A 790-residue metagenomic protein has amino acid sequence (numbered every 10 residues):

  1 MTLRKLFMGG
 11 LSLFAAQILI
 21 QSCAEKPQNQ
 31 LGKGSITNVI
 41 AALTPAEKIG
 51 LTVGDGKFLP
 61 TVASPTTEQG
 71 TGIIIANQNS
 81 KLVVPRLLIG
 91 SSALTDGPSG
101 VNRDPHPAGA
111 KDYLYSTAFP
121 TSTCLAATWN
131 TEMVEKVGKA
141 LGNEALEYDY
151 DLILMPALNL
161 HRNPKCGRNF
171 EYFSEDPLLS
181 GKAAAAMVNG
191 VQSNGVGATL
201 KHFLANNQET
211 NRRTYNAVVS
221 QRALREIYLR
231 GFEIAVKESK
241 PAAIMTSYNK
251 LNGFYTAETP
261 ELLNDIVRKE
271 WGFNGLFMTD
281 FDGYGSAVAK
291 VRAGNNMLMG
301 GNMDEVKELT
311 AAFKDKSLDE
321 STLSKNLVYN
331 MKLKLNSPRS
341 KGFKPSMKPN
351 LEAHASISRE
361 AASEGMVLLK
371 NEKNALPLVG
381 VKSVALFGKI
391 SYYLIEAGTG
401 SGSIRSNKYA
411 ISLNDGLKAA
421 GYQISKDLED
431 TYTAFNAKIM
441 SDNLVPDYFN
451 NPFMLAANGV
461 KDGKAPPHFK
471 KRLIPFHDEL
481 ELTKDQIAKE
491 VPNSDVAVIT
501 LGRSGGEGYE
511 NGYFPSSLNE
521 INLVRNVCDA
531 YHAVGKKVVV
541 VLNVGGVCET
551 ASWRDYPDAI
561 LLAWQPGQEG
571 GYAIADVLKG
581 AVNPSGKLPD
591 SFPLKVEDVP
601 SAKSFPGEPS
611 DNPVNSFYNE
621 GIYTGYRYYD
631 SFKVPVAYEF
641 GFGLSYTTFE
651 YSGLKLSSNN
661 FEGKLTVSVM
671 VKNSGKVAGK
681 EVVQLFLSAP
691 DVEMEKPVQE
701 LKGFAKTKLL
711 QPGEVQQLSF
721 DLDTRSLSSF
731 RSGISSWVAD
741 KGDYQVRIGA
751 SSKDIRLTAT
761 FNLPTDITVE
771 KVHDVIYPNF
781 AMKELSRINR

Functional and structural regions predicted by a protein language model:
M1-Q30: Bacterial Sec-dependent N-terminal signal peptides
C23-S729, S736-I748, S752, V775-N789: Glycoside hydrolase catalytic-domain context in secreted enzymes
D754-V769: Short beta-strand elements
